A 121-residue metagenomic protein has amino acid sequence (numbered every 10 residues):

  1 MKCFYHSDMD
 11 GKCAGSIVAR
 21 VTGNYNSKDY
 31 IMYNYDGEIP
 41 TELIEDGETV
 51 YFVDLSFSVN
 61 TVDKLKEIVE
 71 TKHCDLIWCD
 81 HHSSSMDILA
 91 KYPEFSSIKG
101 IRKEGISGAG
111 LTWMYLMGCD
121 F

Functional and structural regions predicted by a protein language model:
M1-F121: Replace "Mg2+/Mn2+-dependent" with "divalent metal-dependent
